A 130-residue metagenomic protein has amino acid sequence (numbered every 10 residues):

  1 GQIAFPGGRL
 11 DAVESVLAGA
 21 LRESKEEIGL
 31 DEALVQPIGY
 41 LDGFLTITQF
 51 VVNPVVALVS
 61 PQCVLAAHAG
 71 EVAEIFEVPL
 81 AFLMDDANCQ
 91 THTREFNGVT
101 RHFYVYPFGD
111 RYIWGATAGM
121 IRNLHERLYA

Functional and structural regions predicted by a protein language model:
G1-L10: Short, His- and charge-rich active-site/binding loops that engage polyanionic ligands
R9-I113, R122-A130: Unchanged
